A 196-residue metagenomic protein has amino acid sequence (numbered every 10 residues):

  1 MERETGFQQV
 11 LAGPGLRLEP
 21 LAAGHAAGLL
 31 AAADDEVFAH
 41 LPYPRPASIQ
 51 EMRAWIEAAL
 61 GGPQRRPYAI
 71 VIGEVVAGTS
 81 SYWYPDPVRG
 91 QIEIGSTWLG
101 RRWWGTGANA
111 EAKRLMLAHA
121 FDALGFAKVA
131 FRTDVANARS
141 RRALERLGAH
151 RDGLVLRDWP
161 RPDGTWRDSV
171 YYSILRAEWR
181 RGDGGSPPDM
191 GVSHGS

Functional and structural regions predicted by a protein language model:
M1-A108, H119, A123, K128-V129 (+1 more regions): GNAT-family acyltransferases
L16-L18, L144-L147: Generic leucine side-chain signal with a strong bias for well-ordered alpha-helical environments
A27, R141-R142: Alpha-helical elements of the RecA-like P-loop NTPase motor core of helicases
E93, E111, K128, R139 (+1 more regions): Amphipathic alpha-helical recognition patches that constitute DNA-binding helices
G105-H119, R142, R146: Conserved acetyl-CoA-binding loop-helix of GNAT-fold acetyltransferases
F131-R141: Conserved beta-strand-loop-alpha-helix junction that forms the acyl-donor binding cleft
E145-V155: Conserved acetyl-CoA-binding loop of GNAT-fold acetyltransferases
